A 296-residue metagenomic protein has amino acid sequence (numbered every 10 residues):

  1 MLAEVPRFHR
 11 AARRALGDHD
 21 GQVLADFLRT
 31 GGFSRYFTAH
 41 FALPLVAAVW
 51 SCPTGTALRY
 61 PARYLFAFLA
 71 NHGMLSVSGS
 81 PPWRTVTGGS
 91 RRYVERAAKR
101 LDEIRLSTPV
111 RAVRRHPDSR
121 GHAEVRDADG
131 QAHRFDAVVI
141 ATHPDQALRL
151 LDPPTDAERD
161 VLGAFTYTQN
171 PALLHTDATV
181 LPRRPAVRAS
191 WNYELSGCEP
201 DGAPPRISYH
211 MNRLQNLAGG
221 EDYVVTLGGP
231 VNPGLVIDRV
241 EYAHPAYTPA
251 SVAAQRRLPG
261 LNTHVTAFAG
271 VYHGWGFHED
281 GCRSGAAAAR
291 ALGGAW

Functional and structural regions predicted by a protein language model:
M1-A67: Mobile amphipathic helical/loop "lid" adjacent to a hydrophobic cofactor/ligand pocket
L28, V46, A97, V139 (+4 more regions): A residue-level signal for conserved active-site and pocket-lining positions in enzyme catalytic cores
R29, E95-D102, A286, G293: Class I S-adenosyl-L-methionine
A62, V86, S90, G281: Conserved donor sugar-nucleotide recognition element shared by glycan-biosynthetic enzymes
A67-A128, H133: Helical element adjacent to the flavin cofactor pocket in flavoenzyme catalytic cores
I104-L106, I140, F268: A structural signal for the hydrophobic beta-strands that form the central parallel beta-sheet of Rossmann-like
P109-P245: Mid-domain catalytic core of redox enzymes that form a hydrophobic substrate pocket/lid adjacent to a catalytic redox
P200-W296: Conserved flavin/dinucleotide-binding core of flavoenzymes
